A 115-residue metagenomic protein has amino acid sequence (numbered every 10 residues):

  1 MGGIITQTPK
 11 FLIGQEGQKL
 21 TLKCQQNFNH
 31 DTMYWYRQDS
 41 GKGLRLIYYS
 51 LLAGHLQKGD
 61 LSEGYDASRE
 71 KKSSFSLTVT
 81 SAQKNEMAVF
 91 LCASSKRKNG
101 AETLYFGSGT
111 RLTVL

Functional and structural regions predicted by a protein language model:
M1-L115: Extracellular domains of the immunoglobulin superfamily
